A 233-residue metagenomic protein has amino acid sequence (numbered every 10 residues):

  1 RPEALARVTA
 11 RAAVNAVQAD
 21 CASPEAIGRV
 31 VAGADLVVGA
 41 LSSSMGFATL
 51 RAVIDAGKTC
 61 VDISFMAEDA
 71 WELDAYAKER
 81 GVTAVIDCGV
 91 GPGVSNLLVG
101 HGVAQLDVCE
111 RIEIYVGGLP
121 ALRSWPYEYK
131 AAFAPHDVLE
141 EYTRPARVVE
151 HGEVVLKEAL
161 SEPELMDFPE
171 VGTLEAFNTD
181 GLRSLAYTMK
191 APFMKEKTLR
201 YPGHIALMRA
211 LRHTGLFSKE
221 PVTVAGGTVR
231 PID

Functional and structural regions predicted by a protein language model:
R1-A4: Helix N-cap at the beta1-alpha1 junction of Rossmann-like dinucleotide-binding domains, i.e., the first residues
R7-V14, A77: Short, conserved SAM-binding/catalytic segment of Class I S-adenosyl-L-methionine-dependent methyltransferases
A16, T59-C60, A84: Hydrophobic beta-strand scaffold residues
Q18-L36, M45: Conserved Rossmann-fold cofactor-binding substructure of NAD(P)-dependent oxidoreductases
V31-A40, C60-D62: N-terminal Rossmann-like NAD(P) cofactor-binding module of classical short-chain dehydrogenase/reductase
I63-D87: Rossmann-fold NAD(P)-binding glycine/threonine-rich loop
G81-P120: Adenosine-phosphate binding glycine-rich loop
Q105-D233: C-terminal catalytic/substrate-binding lobe primarily of soluble NAD(P)-dependent oxidoreductases
